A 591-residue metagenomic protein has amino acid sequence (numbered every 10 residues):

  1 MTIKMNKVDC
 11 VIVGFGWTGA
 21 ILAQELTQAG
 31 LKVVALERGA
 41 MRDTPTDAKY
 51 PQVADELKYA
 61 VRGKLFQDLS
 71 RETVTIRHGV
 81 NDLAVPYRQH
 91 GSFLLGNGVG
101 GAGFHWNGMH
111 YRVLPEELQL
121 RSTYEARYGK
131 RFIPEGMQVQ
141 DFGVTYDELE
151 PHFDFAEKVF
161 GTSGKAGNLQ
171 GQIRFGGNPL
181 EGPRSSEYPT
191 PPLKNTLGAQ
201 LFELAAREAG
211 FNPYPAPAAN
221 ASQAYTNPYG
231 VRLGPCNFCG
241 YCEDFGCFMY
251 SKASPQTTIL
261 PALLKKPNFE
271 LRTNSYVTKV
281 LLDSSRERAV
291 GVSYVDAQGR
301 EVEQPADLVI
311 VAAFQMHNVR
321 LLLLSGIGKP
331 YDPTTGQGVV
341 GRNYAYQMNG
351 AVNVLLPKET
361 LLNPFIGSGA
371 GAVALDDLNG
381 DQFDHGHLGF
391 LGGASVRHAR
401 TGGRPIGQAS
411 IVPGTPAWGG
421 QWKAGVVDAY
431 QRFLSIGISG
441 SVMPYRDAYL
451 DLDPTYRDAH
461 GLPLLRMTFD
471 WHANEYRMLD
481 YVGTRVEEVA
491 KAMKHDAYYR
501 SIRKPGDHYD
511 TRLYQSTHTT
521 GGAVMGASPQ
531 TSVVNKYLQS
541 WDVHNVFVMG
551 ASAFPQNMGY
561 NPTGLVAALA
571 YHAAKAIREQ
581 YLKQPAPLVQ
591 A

Functional and structural regions predicted by a protein language model:
K4-T18: Beta1/beta-strand and adjacent pyrophosphate-binding region of the FAD-binding site in flavoprotein oxidoreductases
C10-I12, V33, V546: Conserved hydrophobic helix-helix packing surfaces used for dimerization/oligomerization
E25-Q28, K32, G39-E56, K266 (+7 more regions): Glycine-rich loop(s) and the adjacent beta-strand/alpha-helix scaffold that form part
A40-L65, G96-G98, A102-N107: Conserved N-terminal glycine-rich FAD pyrophosphate-binding loop of Rossmann-like flavoproteins
T44-D47, S163-P183, D496-D507, K583-A591: Short, glycine/acidic-rich hinge or "gate" loops at secondary-structure transitions that mediate conformational
A60-V61, L65-I76, A84-S92, M109 (+4 more regions): Conserved redox-cofactor binding core of oxidoreductases
H78-L83, Y87-A126, I133, F142-Y146 (+5 more regions): FAD cofactor-binding and catalytic pocket of flavoenzymes
A216-A219, F238, T278-S285, Q431-V442 (+3 more regions): A glycine-rich dinucleotide-binding beta-alpha-beta segment and adjacent secondary-structure elements that constitute
